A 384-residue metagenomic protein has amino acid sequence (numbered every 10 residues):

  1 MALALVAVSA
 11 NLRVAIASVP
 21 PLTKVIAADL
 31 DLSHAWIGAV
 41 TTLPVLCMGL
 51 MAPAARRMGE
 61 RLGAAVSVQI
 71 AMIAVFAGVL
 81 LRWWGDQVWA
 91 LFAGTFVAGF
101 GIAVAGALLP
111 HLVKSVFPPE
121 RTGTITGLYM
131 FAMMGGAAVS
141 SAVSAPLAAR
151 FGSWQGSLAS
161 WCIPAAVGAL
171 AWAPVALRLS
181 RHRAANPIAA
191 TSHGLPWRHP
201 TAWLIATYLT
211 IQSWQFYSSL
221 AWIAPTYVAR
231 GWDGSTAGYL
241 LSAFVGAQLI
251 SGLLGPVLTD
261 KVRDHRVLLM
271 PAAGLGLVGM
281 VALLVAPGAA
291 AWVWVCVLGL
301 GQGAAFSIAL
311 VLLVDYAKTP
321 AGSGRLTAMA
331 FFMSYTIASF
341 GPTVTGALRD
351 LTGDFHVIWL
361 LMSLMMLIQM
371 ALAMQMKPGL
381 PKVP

Functional and structural regions predicted by a protein language model:
V19-P20, P200-S242, A247-G252: Extracytoplasmic gate region of multi-pass secondary transporters
D31, G63, W84-W89, R263 (+1 more regions): Helix-breaking motifs and short loop linkers at transmembrane-helix boundaries and internal kinks in secondary membrane
L50-W89: Conserved MFS/SLC helix-loop-helix module at the cytosolic interface between two early adjacent transmembrane helices
M51-G63, S251-D264: Helix-to-loop junctions at the C-terminal end of transmembrane segments in multipass secondary transporters
S67-L80, V267-V281: Structural signature of the two symmetry-related core transmembrane helices
A90, P119-E120, L128-S180: Helix-loop-helix hairpin linking two adjacent transmembrane segments in secondary transporters
G94-F131: Cytoplasmic helix-loop-helix junction between adjacent transmembrane helices in 12-TM secondary transporters
P320-D354, M362: A late C-terminal transmembrane helix in Major Facilitator Superfamily
